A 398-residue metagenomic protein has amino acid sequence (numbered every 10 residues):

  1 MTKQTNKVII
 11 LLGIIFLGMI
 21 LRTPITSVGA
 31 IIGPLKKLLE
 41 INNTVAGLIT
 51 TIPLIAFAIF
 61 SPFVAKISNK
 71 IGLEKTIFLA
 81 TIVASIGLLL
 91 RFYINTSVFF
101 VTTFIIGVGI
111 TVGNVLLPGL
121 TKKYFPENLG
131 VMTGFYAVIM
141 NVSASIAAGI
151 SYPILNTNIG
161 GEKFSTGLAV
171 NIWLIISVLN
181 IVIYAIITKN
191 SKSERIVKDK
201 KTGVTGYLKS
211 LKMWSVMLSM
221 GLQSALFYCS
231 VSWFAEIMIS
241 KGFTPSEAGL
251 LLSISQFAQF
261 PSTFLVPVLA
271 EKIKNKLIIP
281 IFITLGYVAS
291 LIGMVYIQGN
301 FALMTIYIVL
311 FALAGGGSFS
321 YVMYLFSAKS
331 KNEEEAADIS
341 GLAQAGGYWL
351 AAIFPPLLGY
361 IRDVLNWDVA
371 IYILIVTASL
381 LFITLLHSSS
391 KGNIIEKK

Functional and structural regions predicted by a protein language model:
M1-Q4, I187-V216: Juxtamembrane intracellular "pre-TM" segments in multi-pass secondary transporters
V28-G29, L211-T263: Extracytoplasmic gate region of multi-pass secondary transporters
I59-S97: Conserved MFS/SLC helix-loop-helix module at the cytosolic interface between two early adjacent transmembrane helices
F60-G72, T263-N275, R362: Helix-to-loop junctions at the C-terminal end of transmembrane segments in multipass secondary transporters
T96, E127-K189: Helix-loop-helix hairpin linking two adjacent transmembrane segments in secondary transporters
T103-V138: Cytoplasmic helix-loop-helix junction between adjacent transmembrane helices in 12-TM secondary transporters
K276-V322: C-terminal transmembrane helical hairpin of 12-TM major facilitator-type secondary transporters
A328-W367, L374: A late C-terminal transmembrane helix in Major Facilitator Superfamily
